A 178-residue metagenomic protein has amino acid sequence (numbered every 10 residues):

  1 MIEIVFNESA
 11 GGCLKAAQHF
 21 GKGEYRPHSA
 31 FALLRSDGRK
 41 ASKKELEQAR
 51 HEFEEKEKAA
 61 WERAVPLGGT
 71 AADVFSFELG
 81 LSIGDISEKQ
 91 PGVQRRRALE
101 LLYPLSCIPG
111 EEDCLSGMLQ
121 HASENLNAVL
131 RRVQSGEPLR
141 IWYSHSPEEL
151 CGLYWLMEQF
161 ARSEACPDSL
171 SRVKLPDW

Functional and structural regions predicted by a protein language model:
M1-E111: A structured, charge-rich N-terminal accessory region that forms the first stable segment of a protein and links
M1-I4, A72, E137-I141, D168-S171: Hydrophobic beta-strand segments of well-ordered beta-sheets in folded domains
S9, G80, H145-S146, R172-W178: Short beta-alpha junction loops
A16-F20, G152-S163: Histidine-anchored nucleotide/phosphate-binding helix
L67-T70, V133-S135, A165-D168: Short helix-terminating capping/connector loops at secondary-structure junctions
I86-K89, C151-W155: Short, conserved acidic/polar surface loops in the N-terminal third of protein domains
Y103-Y154: Long, hydrophobic/aromatic-enriched structural stretches that serve as scaffold segments
E158-W178: Long, charge-dense
